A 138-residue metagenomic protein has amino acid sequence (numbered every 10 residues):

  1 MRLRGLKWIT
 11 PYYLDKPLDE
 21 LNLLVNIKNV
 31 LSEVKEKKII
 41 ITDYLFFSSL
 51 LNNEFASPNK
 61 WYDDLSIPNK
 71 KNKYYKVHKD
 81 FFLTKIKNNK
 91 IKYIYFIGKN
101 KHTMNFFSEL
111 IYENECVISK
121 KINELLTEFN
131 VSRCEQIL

Functional and structural regions predicted by a protein language model:
R2-S66, K92-H102: Short periplasmic/luminal acceptor-recognition loop of GT-C membrane glycosyltransferases, typified by
K16, E20, Y75, I111 (+1 more regions): Intrinsic-disorder-associated interaction segments
I27-L31, F82-L83, S108: Short amphipathic alpha-helical segments and helix-helix/interface helices
D43, F81, F106: Short Gly/charged-rich anion-binding patches and loops
F55-I91: Extended hydrophobic/aromatic segments used for targeting, binding, or gating
N89-L138: Aromatic/acidic, Gly/Pro-rich catalytic loop(s) in extracytoplasmic/lumenal soluble domains of multi-pass membrane
